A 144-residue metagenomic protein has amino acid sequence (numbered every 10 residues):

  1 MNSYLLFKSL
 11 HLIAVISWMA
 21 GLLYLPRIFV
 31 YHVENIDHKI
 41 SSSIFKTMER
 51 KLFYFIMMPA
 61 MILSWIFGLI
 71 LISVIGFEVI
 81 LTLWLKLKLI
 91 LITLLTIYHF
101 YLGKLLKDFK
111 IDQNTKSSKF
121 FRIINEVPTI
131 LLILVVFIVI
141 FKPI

Functional and structural regions predicted by a protein language model:
M1-I144: Polytopic transmembrane helical bundles with strong interfacial aromatic enrichment
